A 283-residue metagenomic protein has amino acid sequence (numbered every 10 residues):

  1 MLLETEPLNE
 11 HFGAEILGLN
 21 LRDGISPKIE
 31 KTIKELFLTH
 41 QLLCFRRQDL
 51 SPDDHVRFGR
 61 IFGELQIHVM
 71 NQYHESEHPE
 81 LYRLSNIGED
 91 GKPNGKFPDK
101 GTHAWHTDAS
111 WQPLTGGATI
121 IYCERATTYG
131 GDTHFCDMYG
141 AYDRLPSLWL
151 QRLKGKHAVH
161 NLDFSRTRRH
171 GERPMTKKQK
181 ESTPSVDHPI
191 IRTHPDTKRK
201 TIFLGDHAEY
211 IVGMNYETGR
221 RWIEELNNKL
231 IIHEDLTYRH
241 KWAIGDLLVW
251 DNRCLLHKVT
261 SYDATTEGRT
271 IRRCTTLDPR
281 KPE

Functional and structural regions predicted by a protein language model:
M1-L247, R253-E283: Non-heme Fe(II) oxygenase catalytic core, chiefly the N-lobe of the double-stranded beta-helix
